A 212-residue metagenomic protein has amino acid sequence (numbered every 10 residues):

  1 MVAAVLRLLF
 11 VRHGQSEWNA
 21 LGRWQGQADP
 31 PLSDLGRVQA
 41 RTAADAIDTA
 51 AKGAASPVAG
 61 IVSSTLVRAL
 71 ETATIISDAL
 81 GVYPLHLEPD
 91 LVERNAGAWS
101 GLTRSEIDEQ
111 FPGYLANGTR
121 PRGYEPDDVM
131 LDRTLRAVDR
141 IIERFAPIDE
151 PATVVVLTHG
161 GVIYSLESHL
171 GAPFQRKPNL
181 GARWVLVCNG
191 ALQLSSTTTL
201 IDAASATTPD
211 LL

Functional and structural regions predicted by a protein language model:
V2, L6-V82, Q110, D127-L131 (+1 more regions): Active-site-proximal alpha-helix that buttresses catalytic centers in soluble enzyme cores
V2-R7, A43, R94-E106, P147-E150 (+1 more regions): Acidic, low-complexity terminal tails and accessory targeting/binding regions of phosphate-metabolizing enzymes
R7-V11, V62, I148-T158: Beta-strand elements within well-structured catalytic alpha/beta cores of enzymes that handle phosphate/sulfate esters
G14, S64-L66, D90, V156-G161: Short, well-ordered beta-to-alpha junction loops that form the rim of enzyme active sites and present histidine/acidic
E17, R68-L70, E93-R94, V162-Y164: Short, active-site-adjacent cap segments at secondary-structure transitions
A50-P57, I141-A152: Glycine-rich phosphate-binding loop signature in dinucleotide/nucleotide-binding domains
I76-R136, S196-T197, L211-L212: Phosphate-handling substructures
E125, T153-Y164: A short beta-strand-loop-alpha-helix capping motif that often carries His-Thr
